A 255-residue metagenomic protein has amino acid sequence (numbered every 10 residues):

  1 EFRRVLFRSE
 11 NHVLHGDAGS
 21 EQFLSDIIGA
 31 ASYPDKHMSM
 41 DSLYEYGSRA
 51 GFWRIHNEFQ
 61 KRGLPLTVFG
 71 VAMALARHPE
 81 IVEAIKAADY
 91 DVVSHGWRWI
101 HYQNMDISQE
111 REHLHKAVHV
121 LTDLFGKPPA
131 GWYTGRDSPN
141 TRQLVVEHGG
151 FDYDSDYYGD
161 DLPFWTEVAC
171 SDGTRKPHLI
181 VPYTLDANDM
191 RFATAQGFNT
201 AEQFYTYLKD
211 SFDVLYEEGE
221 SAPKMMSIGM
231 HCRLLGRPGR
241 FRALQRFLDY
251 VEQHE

Functional and structural regions predicted by a protein language model:
R3-L179, Y205-I228, L234-E255: Catalytic alpha-helical scaffold of carbohydrate-active enzymes acting on polysaccharides/glycoconjugates
D172-F192: A structural motif
D189-Y207: Binuclear metal-dependent hydrolase catalytic cores centered on His/Asp/Glu-rich metal-binding motifs
